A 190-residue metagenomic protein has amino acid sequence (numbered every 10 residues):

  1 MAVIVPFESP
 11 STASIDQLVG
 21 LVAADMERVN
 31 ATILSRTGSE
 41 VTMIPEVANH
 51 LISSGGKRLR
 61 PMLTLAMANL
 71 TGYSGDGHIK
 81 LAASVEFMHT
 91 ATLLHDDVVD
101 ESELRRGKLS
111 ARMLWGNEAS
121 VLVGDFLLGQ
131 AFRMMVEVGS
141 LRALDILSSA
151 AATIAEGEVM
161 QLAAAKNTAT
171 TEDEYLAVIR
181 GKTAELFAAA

Functional and structural regions predicted by a protein language model:
M1-L34: N-terminal amphipathic/basic leader segments beginning at the initiator methionine
L21-E27, A31-A190: Mg2+-dependent prenyl diphosphate-binding active-site environment of isoprenoid biosynthetic enzymes
